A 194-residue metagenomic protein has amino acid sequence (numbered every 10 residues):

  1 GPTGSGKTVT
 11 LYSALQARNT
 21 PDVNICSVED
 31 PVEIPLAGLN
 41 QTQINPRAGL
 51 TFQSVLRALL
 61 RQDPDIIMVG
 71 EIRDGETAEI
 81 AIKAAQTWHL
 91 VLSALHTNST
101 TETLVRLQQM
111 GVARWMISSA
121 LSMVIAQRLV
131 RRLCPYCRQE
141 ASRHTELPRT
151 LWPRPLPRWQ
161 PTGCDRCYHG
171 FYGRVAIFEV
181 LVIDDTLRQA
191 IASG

Functional and structural regions predicted by a protein language model:
G1-G194: Short, flexible helix-loop junctions that flank or precede catalytic/ligand sites
